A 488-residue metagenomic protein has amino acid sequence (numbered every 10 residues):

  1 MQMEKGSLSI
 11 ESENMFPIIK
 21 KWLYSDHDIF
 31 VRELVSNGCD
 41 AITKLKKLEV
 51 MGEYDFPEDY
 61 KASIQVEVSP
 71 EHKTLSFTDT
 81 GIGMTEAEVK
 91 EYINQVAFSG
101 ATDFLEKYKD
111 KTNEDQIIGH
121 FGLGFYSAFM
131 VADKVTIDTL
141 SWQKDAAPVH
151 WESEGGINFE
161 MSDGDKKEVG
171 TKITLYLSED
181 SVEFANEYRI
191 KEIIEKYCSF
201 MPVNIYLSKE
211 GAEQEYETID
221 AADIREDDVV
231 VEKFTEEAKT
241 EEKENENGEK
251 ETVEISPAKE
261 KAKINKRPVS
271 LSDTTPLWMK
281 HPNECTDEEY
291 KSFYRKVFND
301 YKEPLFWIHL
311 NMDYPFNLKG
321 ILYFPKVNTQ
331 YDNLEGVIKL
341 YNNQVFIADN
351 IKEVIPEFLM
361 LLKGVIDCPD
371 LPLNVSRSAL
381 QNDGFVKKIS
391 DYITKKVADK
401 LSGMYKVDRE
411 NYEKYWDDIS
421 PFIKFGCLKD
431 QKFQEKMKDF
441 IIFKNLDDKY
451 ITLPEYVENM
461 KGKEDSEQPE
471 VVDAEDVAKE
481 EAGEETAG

Functional and structural regions predicted by a protein language model:
M1-E179, E183-F184, E192, S199 (+4 more regions): GHKL (Bergerat-fold) ATPase N-terminal catalytic module, capturing the glycine-rich phosphate-binding loop and acidic
I117, V135-N158, S178-S181, Y188-G488: GHKL/Bergerat-fold ATPase module in large chromosome/replication-associated machines
